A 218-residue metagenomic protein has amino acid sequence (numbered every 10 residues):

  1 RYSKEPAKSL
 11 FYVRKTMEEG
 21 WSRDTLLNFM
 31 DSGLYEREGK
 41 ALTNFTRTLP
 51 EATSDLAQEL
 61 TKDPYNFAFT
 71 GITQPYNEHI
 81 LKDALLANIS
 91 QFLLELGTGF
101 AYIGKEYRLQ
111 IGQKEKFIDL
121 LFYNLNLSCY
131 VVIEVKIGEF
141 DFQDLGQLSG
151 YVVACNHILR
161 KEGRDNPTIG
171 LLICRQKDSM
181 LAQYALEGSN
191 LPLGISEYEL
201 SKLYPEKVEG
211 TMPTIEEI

Functional and structural regions predicted by a protein language model:
R1-I218: Basic, low-complexity intrinsically disordered segments
